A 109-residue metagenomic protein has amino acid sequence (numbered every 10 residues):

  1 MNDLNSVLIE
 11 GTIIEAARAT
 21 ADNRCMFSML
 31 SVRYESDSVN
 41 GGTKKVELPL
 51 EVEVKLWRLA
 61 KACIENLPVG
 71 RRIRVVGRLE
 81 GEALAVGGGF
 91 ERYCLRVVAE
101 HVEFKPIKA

Functional and structural regions predicted by a protein language model:
M1-A109: Single-stranded nucleic acid-binding surfaces, predominantly the OB-fold ssDNA-binding core
